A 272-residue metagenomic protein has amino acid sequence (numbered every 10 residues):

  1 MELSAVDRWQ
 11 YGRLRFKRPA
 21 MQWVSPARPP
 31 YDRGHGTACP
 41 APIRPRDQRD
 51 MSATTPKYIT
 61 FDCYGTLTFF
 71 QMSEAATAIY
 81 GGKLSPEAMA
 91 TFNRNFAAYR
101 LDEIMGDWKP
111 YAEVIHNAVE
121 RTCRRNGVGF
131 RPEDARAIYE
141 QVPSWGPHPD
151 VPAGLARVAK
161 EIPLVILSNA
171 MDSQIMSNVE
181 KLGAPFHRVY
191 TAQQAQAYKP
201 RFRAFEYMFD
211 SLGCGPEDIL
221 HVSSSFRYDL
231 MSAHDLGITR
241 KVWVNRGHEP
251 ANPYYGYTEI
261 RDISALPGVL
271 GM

Functional and structural regions predicted by a protein language model:
R15, R28-P30: Compositionally biased, intrinsically disordered low-complexity segments enriched in Pro/Arg/Gln/His
K17, I43, Q48-Y58, G129 (+3 more regions): Asp-based, Mg2+/Mn2+-dependent phosphohydrolase catalytic module
A53-P149, K160, S173: N-terminal helical cap/lid subdomain that shapes the substrate entry/recognition surface in HAD-like hydrolases
